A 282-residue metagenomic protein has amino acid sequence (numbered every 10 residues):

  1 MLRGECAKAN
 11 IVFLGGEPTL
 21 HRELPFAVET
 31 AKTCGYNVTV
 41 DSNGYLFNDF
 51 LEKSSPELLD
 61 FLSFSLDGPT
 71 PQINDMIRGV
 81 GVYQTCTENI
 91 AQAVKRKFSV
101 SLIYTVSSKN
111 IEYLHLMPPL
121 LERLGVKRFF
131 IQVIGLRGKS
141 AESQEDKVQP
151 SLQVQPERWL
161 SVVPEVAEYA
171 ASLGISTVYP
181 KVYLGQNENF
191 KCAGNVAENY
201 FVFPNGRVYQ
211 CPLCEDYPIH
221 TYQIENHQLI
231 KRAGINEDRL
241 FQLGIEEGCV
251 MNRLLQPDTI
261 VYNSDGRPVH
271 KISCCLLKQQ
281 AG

Functional and structural regions predicted by a protein language model:
M1-K53, E57-D60: Conserved alpha-helical substructure of the radical SAM core
C6, E57, L124, N195 (+1 more regions): Structured loop/turn residues at beta-strand edges in well-structured enzyme cores
E23, V133, P212-E215: Short clusters of small/polar residues that mark proteolytic maturation junctions
E23-L24, F50-L51, I73-N74, A141 (+2 more regions): Short glycine-/acidic-enriched loop or helix-start segments at secondary-structure transitions that form or flank
C34, D60-F61, S65-D67, Q72-K191 (+2 more regions): Radical SAM enzyme [4Fe-4S]-AdoMet core and its adjacent flexible, acidic and glycine-rich loops/tails across
L51, R78, P212: Short, flexible helix/strand-to-coil boundary loops that buttress conserved ligand/catalytic motifs in alpha/beta
R207-V208, P212-G282: Flexible mid-to-C-terminal extensions adjoining Fe-S/redox cofactors in radical SAM and related proteins
